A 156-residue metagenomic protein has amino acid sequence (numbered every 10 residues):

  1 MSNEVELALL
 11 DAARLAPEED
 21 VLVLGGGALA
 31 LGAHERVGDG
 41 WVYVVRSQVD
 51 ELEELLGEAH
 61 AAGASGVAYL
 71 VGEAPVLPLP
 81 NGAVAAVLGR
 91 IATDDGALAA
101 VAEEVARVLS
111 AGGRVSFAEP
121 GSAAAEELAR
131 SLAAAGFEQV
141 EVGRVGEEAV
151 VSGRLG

Functional and structural regions predicted by a protein language model:
S2-E19, G32: Conserved alpha-helix/loop element of class I SAM-dependent methyltransferases that forms part of the SAM/SAH-binding
D20-L22, G27-V76: Class I SAM-dependent methyltransferase SAM/SAH-binding core
P75-V87: A short acidic, Gly/Pro-enriched loop at the edge of an enzyme's catalytic core that lines a small-molecule cofactor
A85-A99: A short SAM/SAH-binding and catalytic strip from SAM-dependent methyltransferases
A99-R114: A short glycine-rich, Lys/Arg-flanked "PGG" loop and its adjoining helix->strand segment in the class I
S122-G136: Short alpha-helix
G136-G156: Core SAM-dependent methyltransferase catalytic element
